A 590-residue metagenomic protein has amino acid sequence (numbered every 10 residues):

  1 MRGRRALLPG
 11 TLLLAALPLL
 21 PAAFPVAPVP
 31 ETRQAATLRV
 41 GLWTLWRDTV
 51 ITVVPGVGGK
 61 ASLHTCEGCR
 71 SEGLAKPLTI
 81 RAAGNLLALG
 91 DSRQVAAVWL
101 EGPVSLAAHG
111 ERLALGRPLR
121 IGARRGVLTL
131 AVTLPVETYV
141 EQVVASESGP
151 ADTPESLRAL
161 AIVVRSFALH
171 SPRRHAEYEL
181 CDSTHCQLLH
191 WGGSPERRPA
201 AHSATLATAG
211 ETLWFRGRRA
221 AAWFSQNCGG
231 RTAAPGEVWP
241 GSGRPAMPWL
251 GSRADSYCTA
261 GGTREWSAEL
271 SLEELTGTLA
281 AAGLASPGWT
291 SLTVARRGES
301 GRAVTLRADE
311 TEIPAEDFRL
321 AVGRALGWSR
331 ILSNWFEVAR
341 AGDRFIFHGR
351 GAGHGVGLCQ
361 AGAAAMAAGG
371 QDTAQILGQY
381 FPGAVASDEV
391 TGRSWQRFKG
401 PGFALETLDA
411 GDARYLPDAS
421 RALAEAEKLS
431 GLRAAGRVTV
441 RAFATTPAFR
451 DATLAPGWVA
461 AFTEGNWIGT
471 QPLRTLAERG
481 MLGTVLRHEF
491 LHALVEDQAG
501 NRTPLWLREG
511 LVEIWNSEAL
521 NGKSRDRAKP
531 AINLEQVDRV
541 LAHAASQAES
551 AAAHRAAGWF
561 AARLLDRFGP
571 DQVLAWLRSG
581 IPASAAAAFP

Functional and structural regions predicted by a protein language model:
R2-P9, L13-G411, Y415: Conserved, single-site charged/polar hotspot
R124, E137-G149, H488-H492, D497 (+1 more regions): Short amphipathic alpha-helical segments and their helix-coil junctions
T133, E137, P150-L157, A161 (+9 more regions): Solvent-exposed, acidic/flexible segments
S156, P172-S183, W289-L292, A374-Q379 (+4 more regions): Surface-exposed patches in mature extracellular/periplasmic domains of secreted proteins
E177-L189, L454-G465, K523-I532: Short, surface-exposed glycine/acidic/tryptophan-bearing loops
G392-S394, Q498-A545: Post-HExxH zinc-binding segment in Zn-dependent metallohydrolases
K399-P504, G522, A553, A585: Juxtacatalytic substrate-recognition/specificity segment
L423-A426, W515, A531-P590: Active-site-proximal alpha-helical
